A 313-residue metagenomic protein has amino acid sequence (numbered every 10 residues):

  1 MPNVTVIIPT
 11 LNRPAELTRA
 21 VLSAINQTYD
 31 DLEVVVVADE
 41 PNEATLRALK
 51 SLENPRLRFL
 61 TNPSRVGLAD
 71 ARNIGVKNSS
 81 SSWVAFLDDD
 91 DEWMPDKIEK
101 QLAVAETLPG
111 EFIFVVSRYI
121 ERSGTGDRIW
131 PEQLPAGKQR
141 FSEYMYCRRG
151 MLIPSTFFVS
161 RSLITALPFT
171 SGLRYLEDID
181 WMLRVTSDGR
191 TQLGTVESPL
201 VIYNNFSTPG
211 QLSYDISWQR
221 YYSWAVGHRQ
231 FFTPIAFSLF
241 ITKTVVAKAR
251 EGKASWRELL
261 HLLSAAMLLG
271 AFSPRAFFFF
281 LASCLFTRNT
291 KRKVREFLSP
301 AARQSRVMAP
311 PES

Functional and structural regions predicted by a protein language model:
M1, S187-L193, E197-S313: C-terminal subregions of glycosyltransferases and related glycan-biosynthesis enzymes
M1-I25: N-proximal low-complexity "stem/linker" segments adjacent to membrane-targeting elements
D30, A38-R47, S64, D88: A conserved acidic beta->alpha catalytic loop
N42-S51, E92, D96: Acidic helix N-cap motif at the loop->helix transition within catalytic regions of sugar-transfer enzymes
N54, D70, I98-L163, E197 (+3 more regions): Flexible acidic/His/Gly-enriched loops in nucleotide-sugar-dependent glycosyltransferase catalytic domains
N62-S79: Glycine-rich, basic loop-to-helix element that forms the pyrophosphate-binding segment of sugar-nucleotide handling
V84: Short aromatic/hydrophobic "clamp" motif used to bind/position activated sugar donors
A136-W218: Conserved nucleotide-sugar donor-binding catalytic segment
